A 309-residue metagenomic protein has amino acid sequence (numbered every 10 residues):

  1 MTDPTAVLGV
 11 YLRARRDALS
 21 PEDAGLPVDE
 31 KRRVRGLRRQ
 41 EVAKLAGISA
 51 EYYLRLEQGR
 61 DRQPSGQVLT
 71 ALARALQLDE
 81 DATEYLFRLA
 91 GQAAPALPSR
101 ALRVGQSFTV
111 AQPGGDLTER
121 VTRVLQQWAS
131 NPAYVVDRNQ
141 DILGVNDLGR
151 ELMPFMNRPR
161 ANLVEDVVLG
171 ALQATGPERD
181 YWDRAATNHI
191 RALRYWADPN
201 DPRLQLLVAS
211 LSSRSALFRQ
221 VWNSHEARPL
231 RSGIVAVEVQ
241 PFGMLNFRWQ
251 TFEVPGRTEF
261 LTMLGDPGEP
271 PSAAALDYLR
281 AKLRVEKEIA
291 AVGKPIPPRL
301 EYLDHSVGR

Functional and structural regions predicted by a protein language model:
M1-L37: A short, Lys/Arg-rich alpha-helix, primarily the initiator
T2-R13, G66-T70, R74-D116: Short amphipathic recognition helices of helix-turn-helix/homeodomain-type DNA-binding modules
R13-S20, F87, G91, Q126 (+1 more regions): Amphipathic, well-packed alpha-helical segments that form the structural scaffold of globular domains
D23-L37, A96, R100-R120, L125-Q127: An N-terminal domain-cap segment
D29-R33, R39-Q40, A46-Q63, A73: Recognition helix of helix-turn-helix/homeodomain-like DNA-binding domains that insert into the DNA major groove
D61-V68, P199: Short acidic alpha-helix initiation/capping motifs at coil-to-helix transition points, especially at protein N-termini
G114, E119-R309: Hydrophobic protein-protein interaction segments
